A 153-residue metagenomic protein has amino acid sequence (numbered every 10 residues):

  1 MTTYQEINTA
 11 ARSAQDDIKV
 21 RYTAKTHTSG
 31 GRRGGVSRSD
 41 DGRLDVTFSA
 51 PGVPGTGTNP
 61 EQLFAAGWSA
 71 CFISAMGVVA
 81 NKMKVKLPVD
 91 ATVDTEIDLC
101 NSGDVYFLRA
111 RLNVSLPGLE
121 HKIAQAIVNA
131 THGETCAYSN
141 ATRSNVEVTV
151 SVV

Functional and structural regions predicted by a protein language model:
T2-A66, I73-V153: Extended beta-strand/beta-hairpin segments
